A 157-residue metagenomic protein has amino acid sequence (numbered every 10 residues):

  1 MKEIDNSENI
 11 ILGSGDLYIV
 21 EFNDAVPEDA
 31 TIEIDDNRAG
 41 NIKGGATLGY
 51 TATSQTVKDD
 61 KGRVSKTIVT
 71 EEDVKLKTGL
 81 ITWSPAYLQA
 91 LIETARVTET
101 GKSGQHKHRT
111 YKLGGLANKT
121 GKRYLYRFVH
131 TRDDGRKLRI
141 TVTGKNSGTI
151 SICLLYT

Functional and structural regions predicted by a protein language model:
M1-G40: Polar/acidic, low-complexity leader/linker segments enriched in S/T/G and N/D
N9, R38, K66-E72, L116-K119: A general structural signal for short secondary-structure junctions and capping/turn motifs
E28-A30, A39-G40, T47, T56-D60 (+2 more regions): Generic, low-specificity signal for short hydrophobic/alpha-helical stretches with a mild N-terminal bias, encompassing
T31-E33, R38-T51, W83-E93, T98-R139 (+1 more regions): Surface-exposed, low-hydrophobicity beta-strand/loop segments enriched in small/polar/acidic residues
T53-E93: Short, well-structured hydrophobic secondary-structure segments
Y156-T157: Conserved small/polar residues in nucleotide/adenosyl-binding loops
